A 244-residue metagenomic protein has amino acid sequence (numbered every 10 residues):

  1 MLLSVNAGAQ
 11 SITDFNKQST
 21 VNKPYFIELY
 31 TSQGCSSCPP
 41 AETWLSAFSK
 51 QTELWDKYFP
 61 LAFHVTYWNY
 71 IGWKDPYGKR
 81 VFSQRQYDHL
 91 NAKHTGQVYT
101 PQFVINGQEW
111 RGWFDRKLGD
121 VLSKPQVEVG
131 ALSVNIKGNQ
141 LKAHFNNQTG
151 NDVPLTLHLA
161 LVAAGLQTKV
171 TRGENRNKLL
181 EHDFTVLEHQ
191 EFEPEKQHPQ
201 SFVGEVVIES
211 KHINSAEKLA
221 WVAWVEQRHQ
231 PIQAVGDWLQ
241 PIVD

Functional and structural regions predicted by a protein language model:
S4-N6: N-terminal signal peptide c-region/cleavage motif recognized by signal peptidases
G8-Y25: A short beta-strand-turn-helix
V21-S36, L159: Short active-site neighborhood of thiol/selenol oxidoreductases, capturing the structured segment around
S32-S36, W44, V65-Y70, E109-G112: Solvent-exposed loop/turn segments at secondary-structure junctions within structured extracellular/periplasmic domains
S37-L54: Typically the conserved alpha-helix immediately C-terminal to a functionally engaged Cys/Sec in thioredoxin-like
E42-L45, A62, S83, Y87: Extracytoplasmic/secreted envelope proteins and their assembly/folding machinery, especially bacterial periplasmic
L54-S83, Q97: Thiol-based oxidoreductase modules, predominantly thioredoxin-like and allied folds used for disulfide exchange
P76-Q102, Q108-D244: Short, conserved sequence motifs used for protein processing/export or organelle targeting and for catalysis
